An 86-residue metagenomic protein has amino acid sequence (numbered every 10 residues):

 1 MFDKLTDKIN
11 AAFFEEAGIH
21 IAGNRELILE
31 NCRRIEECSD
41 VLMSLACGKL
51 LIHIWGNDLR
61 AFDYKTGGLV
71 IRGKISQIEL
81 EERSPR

Functional and structural regions predicted by a protein language model:
F2-R86: N-terminal intrinsically disordered, cationic/polar leader segments that include organellar targeting peptides
